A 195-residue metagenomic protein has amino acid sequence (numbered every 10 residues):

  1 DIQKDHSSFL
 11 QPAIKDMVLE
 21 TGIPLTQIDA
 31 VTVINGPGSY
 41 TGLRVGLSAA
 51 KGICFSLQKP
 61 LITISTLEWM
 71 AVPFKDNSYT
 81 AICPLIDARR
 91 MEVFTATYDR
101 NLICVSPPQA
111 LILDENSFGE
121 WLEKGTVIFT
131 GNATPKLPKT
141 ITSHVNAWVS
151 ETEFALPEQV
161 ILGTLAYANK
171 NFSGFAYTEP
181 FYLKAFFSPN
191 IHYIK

Functional and structural regions predicted by a protein language model:
D1-N35: N-terminal beta-alpha supersecondary unit
D1-P12, Y40-R44, S48, E151-F154: Residues at secondary-structure transition points
M17-E20, S56, H144, A166-K170: Change "in soluble alpha/beta enzymes" to "in soluble alpha/beta proteins
T21-T26, N77-S78, W121-G125, Y167-K170: Glycine-rich phosphate-binding loop signature in dinucleotide/nucleotide-binding domains
A30-T66: DPxDG-like acidic metal-binding loop motif
P60-A155, Y182, F187-S188: Surface "functional belts" at beta-alpha junctions
S150-K195: Acyltransferase
